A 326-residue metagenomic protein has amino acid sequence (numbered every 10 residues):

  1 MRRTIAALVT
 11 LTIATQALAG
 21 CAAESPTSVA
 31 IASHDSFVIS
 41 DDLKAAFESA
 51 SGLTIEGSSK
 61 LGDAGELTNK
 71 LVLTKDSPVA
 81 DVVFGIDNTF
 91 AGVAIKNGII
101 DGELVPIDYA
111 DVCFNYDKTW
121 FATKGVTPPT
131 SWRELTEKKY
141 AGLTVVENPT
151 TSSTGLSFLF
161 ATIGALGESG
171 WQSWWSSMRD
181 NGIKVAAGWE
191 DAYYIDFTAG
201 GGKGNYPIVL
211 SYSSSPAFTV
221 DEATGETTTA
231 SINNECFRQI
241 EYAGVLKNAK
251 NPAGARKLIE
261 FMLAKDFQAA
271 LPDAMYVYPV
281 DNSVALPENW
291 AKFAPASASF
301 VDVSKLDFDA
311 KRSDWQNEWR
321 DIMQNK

Functional and structural regions predicted by a protein language model:
M1-V29, K326: Short, low-complexity disordered leader/linker segments with a strong preference for bacterial N-terminal type II
C21-V93, G201: Early extracytoplasmic/lumenal segment of secretory-pathway proteins
P78-V83, I99-K118, W132-E134, G142-P149: A structural signal for short loop-to-beta-strand junctions that line the ligand-binding cleft of periplasmic/secreted
D101-I107, R133, P207, V220-F237 (+1 more regions): Short beta-strand->loop
N115-W120, I163, Q239-G254, A270-A274: A bilobed periplasmic-binding-protein/Venus flytrap-type ligand-binding module shared by bacterial periplasmic
K139-T150, M262-A285: Periplasmic-binding protein-like
A161-N234: Ligand-binding pocket segment of bilobal, Venus flytrap-like solute-binding proteins
A269-K326: C-terminal capping/gating helix-and-loop segments adjacent to ligand/active sites or protein-protein/ligand interfaces
